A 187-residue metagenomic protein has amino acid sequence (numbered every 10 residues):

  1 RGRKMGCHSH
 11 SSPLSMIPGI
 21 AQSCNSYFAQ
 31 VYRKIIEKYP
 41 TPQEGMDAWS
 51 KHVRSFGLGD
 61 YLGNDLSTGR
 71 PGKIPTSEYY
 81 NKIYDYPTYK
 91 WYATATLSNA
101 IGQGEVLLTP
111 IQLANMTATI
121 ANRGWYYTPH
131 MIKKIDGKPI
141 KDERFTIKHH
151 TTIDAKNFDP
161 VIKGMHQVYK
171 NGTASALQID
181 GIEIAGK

Functional and structural regions predicted by a protein language model:
R1-K187: Beta-lactam-recognizing serine transpeptidase/beta-lactamase-like catalytic domain environment
